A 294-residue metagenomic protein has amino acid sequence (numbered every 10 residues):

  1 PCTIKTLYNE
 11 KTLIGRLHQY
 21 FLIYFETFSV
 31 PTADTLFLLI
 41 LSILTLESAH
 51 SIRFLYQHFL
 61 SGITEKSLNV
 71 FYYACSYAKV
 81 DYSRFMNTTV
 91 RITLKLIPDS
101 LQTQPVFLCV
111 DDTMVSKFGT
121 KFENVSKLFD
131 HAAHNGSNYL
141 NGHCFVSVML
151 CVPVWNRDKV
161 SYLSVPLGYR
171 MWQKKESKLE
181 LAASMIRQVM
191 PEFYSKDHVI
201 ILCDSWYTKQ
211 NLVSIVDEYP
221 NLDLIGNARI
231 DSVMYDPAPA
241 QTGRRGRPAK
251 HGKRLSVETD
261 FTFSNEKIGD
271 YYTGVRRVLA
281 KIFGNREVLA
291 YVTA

Functional and structural regions predicted by a protein language model:
P1-M86: Gly/serine-rich nucleotide phosphate-binding loop at the start of the catalytic core of nucleotide/ADP-ribose-handling
K66-S76, A132-D197, E287-A294: Electropositive, glycine- and tryptophan-enriched low-complexity nucleic-acid-binding patches
C75-S126, D197-H198, C203-D204: Active-site- or DNA-interface-adjacent structural scaffold in DNA-acting proteins
K95-Q102, F107-L108, G136-L140, P191-F193 (+1 more regions): Short, charge-rich binding segments
F118-N138, G142-C144, Q210-A228: A short alpha/beta connector and helix-capping loop motif
V154-W172, I225-A228, M234-A294: An anionic, glycine-rich sequence signature occurring as long contiguous blocks
M171-A249: Domain-level cores of phosphate- or acyl-group-handling catalytic modules
